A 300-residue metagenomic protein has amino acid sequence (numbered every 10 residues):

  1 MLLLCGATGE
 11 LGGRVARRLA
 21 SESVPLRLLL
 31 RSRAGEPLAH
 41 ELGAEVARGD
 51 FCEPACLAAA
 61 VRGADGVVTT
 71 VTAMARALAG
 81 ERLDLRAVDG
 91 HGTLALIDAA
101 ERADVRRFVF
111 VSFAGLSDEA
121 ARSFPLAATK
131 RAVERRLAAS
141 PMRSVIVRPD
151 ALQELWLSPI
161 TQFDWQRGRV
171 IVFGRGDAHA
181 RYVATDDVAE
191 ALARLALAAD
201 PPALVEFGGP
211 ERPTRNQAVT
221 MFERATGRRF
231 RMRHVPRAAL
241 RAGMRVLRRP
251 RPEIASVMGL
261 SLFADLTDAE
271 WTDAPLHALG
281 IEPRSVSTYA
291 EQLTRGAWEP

Functional and structural regions predicted by a protein language model:
M1, D65-G66, R107: Structural motif
L2-E41, P54, M74-A75, E101-A103 (+3 more regions): Oxidoreductase cofactor-interface core, primarily capturing Rossmann-like NAD(P)-dependent enzymes
L28-R102, S117-E119: NAD(P)H-binding glycine-rich loop region in Rossmannoid oxidoreductase-like domains and their noncatalytic homologs
A47, V147, R231-V235: General small-molecule cofactor/ligand-binding pocket signal
A58, I97, T185-A193, P283-E291: Short, amphipathic alpha-helical "lid/cap" segments that border enzyme active or binding sites
R106-S112: Short beta-strand segments at enzyme active-site cores
L195, R237-P300: A hydrophobic C-terminal alpha-helical subdomain
